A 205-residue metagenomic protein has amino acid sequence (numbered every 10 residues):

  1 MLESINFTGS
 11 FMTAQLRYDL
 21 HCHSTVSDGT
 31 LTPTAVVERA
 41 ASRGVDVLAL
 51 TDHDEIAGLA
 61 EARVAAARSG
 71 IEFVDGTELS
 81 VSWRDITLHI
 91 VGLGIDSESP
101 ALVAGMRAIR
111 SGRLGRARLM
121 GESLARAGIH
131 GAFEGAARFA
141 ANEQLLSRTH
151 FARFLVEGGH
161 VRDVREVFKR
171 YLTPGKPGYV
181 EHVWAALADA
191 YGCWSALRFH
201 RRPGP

Functional and structural regions predicted by a protein language model:
L2-I86, L172-T173, P177, E181-R201: An N-terminally biased module of ancient metal coordination in phosphate/nucleic-acid-related enzymes
A14-Y18, R39-R43, E98-A101, H130-G131 (+1 more regions): A short alpha-helix capping/helix-coil boundary motif
V26, R107, A141: Short, flexible active-site loop motifs that bind/organize anionic cofactors or intermediates
G29-T30, L114-G115, E122, A127-P205: Divalent metal-binding pocket/active-site signature
V36-V47, P100-A101, I109-A125: Alpha-helical scaffold segments that flank or form the walls of functional sites
E55-A66, V91-L93, R113-S123, H130-R138: Noncatalytic linker/hinge segments flanking ATPase motor cores
T77, G94-D96, G128: Generic hydrophobic/packing signal
S82-L114, A152-T173: Active-site gating loops and adjacent loop-to-helix segments of metal-dependent hydrolytic enzymes
